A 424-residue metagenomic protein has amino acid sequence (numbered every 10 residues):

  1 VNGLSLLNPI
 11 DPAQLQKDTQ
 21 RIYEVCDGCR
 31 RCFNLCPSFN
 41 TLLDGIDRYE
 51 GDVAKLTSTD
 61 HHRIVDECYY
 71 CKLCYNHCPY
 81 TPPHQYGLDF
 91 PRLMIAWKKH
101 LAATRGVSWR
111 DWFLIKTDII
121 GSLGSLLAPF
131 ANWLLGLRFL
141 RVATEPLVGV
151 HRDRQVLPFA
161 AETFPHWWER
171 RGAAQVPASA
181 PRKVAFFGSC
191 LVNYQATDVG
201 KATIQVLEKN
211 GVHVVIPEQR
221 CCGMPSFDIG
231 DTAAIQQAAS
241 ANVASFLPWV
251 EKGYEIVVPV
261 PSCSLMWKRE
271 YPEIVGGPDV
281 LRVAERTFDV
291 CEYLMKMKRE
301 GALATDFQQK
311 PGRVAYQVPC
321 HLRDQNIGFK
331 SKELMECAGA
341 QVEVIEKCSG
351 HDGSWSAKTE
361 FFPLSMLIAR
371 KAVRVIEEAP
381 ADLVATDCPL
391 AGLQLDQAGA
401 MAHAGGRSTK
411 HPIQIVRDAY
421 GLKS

Functional and structural regions predicted by a protein language model:
V1-E24, S424: Generic start-of-chain signal for non-secretory N-termini
V1-I10, N34-E67, T81-W109, A404-I415: Non-heme iron-sulfur electron-transfer modules
P12-Q16, K55-L56, H213: Short helix-capping and inter-helix turn/linker motifs at the boundaries of alpha-helical repeat units
Q16-T19, Y23, F39-L43, D47 (+4 more regions): Generic hydrophobic, helix-prone segments enriched in Leu/Val/Ile
D18-F39, D60-H84, W97, G121 (+3 more regions): Cysteine-centered iron-sulfur cluster-binding motifs in ferredoxin-type domains/subunits of redox enzymes
C32-S38, L42, C74-Y80, H84 (+5 more regions): Secreted/processed peptides and extracellular or luminal domains of membrane proteins
D44, K72-L73, R105, S122: Short alpha-helix boundary/capping elements
L88-S424: Iron-sulfur cluster-binding electron-transfer modules in prokaryotic oxidoreductases
